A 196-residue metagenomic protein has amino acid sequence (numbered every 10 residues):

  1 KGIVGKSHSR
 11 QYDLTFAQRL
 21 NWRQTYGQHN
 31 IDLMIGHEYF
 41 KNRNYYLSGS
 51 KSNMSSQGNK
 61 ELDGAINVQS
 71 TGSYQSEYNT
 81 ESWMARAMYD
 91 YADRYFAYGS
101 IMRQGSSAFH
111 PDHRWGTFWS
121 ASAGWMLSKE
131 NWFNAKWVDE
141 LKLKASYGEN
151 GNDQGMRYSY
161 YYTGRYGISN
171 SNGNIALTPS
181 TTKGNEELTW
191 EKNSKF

Functional and structural regions predicted by a protein language model:
K1-F196: Extracellular/periplasmic, surface-exposed regions of secreted and cell-surface proteins
